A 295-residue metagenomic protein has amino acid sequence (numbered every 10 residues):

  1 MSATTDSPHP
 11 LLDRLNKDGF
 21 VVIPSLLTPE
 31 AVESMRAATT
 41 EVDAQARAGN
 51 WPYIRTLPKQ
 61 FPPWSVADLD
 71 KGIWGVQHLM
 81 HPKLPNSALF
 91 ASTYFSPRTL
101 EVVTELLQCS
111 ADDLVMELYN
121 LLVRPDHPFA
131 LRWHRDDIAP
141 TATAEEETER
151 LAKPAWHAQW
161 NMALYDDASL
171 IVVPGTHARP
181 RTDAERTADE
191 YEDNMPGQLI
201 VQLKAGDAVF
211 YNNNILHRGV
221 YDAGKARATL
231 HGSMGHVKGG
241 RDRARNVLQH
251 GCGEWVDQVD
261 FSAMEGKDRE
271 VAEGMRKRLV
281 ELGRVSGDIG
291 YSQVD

Functional and structural regions predicted by a protein language model:
S2-K17, P24-T141: Non-heme Fe(II)-dependent double-stranded beta-helix
R14, I200-Q202: Residue-level "contact hotspot" at macromolecular interaction interfaces
F20, L118, A155-Q159, D167 (+3 more regions): Extracellular structured ligand-interaction cores
N86-S92, E147-T148, M195-G197, G219-V220: Active-site rim elements
P128-I200, R241-N246: Catalytic core of non-heme Fe(II) oxygenases with the double-stranded beta-helix
P174, L203-L216: Conserved metal-binding segment of the jelly-roll/cupin
I215-D295: Non-heme Fe(II)/2-oxoglutarate
